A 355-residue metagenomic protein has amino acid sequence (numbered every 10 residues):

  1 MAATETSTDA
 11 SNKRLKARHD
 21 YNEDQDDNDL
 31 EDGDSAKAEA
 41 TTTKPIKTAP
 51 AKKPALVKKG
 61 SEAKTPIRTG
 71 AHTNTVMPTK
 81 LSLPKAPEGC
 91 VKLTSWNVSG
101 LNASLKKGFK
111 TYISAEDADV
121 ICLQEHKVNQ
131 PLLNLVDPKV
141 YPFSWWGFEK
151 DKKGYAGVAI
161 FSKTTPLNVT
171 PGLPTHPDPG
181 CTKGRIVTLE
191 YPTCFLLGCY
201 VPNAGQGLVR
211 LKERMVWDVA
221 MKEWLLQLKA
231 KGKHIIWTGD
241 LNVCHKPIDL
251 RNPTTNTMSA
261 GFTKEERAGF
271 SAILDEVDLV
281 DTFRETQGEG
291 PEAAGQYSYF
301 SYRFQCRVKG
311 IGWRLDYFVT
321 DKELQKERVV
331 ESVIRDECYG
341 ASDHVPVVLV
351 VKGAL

Functional and structural regions predicted by a protein language model:
A2-K139, W145-W146, K150-A156, I273 (+1 more regions): N-terminal, active-site-proximal structural segment of metallo-dependent hydrolase catalytic domains
W96-N97, I113-L132, L196, L225-P247 (+4 more regions): Active-site beta-strand/loop signature of hydrolases that rely on acidic residues for catalysis
E125, L173-P174, V280-E292, S332-D336: Acidic carboxylate-rich catalytic motifs and surrounding loops in phosphoryl-/glycosyl-chemistry enzymes
H126-K127, L132-Q206: Structured beta-strand-rich core segments of catalytic domains in phosphoester-bond hydrolases
K153-V169, C306-E327: Conserved beta strand-loop-helix elements of the APE1-like EEP
L173-D178, V201-D218, T254-S259: Surface-exposed cleft-lining segments at the edges of enzyme active sites
V219-L315: Metal-dependent phosphoesterases centered on the DNase I-like endonuclease/exonuclease/phosphatase
S332-L355: Surface polyanion/phosphate-binding segment centered on an Asp-His-Pro turn
